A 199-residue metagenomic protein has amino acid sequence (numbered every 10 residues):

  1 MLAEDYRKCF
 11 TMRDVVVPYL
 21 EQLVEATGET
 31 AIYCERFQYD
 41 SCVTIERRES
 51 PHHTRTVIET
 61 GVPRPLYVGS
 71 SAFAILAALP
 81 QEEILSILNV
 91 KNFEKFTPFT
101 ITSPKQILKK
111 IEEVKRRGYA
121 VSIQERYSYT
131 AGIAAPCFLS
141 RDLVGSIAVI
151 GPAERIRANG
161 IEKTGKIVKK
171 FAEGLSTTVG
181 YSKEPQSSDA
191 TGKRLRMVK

Functional and structural regions predicted by a protein language model:
M1-N89: Amphipathic alpha-helical effector-binding/dimerization core of metabolite-sensing transcriptional regulators
A3-F10, N92-K95, G151, R155 (+1 more regions): Short amphipathic alpha-helical interaction patches enriched in hydrophobic/aromatic residues with interspersed Lys/Arg
C9, R13, V121, T178 (+1 more regions): Short, polar/charged, Gly/Pro-enriched helix-capping and turn/loop motifs at alpha-helix termini and inter-helix linkers
L76, P80, K169-S176, G180: Short amphipathic alpha-helical signal-transduction/dimerization elements
E82-I87, E94, R117-V121: Short, structured loop/turn "capping" segments at alpha-beta junctions
N89-V90, A148: Short acidic (Asp/Glu) and glycine-rich catalytic loops that position anionic groups and cofactors
F99-G174, T191: Extended hydrophobic
Y181-K199: Short, highly charged C-terminal tails/helix-capping segments
